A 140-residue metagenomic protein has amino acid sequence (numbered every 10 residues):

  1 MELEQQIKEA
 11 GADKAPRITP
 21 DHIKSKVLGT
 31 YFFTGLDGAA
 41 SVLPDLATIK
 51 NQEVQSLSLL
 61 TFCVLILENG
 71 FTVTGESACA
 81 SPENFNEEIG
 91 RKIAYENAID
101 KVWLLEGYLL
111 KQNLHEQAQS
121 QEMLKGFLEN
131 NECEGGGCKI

Functional and structural regions predicted by a protein language model:
M1-L60, V64-E122: Polyanion-binding surfaces on beta-sheet-dominated domains and ring/shell assemblies
S120-I140: Short acidic, low-complexity intrinsically disordered linear motifs used for protein-protein interactions
